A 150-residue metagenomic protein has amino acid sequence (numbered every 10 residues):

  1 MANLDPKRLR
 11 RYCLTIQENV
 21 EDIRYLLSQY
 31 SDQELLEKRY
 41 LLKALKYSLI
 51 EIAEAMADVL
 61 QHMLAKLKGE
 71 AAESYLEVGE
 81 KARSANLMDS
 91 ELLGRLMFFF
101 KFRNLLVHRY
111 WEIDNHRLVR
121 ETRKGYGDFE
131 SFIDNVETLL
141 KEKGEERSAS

Functional and structural regions predicted by a protein language model:
M1-S150: Solvent-exposed interaction patches of small proteins and small membrane subunits
